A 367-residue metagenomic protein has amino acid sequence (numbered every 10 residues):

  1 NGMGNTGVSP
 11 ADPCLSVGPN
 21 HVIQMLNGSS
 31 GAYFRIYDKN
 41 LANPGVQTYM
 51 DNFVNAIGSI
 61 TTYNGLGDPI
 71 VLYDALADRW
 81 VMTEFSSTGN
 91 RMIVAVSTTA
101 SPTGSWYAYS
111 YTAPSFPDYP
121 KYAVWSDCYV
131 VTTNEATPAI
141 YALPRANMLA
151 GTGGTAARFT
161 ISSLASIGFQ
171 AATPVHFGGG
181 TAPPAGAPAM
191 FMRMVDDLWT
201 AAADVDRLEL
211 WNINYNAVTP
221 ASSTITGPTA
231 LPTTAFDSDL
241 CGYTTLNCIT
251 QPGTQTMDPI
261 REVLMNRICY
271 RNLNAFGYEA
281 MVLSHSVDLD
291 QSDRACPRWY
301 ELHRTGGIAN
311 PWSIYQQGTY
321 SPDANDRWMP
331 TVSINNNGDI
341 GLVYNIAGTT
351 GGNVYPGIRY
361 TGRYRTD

Functional and structural regions predicted by a protein language model:
N1-D367: C-terminal PAP-associated
